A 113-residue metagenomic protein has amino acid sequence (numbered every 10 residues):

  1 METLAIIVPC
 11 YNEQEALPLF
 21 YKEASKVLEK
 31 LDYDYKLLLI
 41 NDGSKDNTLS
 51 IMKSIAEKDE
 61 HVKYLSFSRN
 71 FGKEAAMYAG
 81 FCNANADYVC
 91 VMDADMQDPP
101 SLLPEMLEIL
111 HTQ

Functional and structural regions predicted by a protein language model:
M1-Q113: Structured catalytic core of nucleotide-sugar glycosyltransferases
